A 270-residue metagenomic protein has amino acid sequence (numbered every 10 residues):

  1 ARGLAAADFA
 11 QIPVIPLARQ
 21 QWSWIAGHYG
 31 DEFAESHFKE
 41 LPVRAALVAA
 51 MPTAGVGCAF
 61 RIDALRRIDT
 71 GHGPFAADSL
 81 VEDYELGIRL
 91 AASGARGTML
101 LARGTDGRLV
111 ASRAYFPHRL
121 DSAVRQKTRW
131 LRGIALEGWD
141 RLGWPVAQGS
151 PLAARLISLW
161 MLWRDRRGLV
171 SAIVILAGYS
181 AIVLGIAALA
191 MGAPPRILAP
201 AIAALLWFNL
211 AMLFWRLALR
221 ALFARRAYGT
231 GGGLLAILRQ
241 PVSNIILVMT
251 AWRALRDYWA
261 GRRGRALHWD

Functional and structural regions predicted by a protein language model:
R2-S79, A91, L120, V124 (+1 more regions): Long helical/loop segments within the catalytic core of UDP-sugar-dependent glycosyltransferases, especially the large
A34-H37, A59-D69, A102, P145-L152 (+1 more regions): Active-site-adjacent bridging/hinge elements
E82, L86: Short active-site alpha-helical segment characteristic of glycosyltransferases and processive polysaccharide synthases
G87-G107: Catalytic donor-sugar/metal-binding loop of nucleotide-sugar-dependent glycosyltransferases
L100-L120: Active-site donor/metal-binding and catalytic loop motifs of nucleotide-sugar-dependent glycosylation enzymes
R113-P194: Long, K/E/R/D-enriched contiguous segments that form extended
Q126, W130-L142, A147, L235-D270: Membrane-proximal soluble regions of multi-pass membrane proteins
R164-A260: Membrane-embedded multi-pass helical conduit in multi-pass membrane proteins, especially envelope-biosynthetic
